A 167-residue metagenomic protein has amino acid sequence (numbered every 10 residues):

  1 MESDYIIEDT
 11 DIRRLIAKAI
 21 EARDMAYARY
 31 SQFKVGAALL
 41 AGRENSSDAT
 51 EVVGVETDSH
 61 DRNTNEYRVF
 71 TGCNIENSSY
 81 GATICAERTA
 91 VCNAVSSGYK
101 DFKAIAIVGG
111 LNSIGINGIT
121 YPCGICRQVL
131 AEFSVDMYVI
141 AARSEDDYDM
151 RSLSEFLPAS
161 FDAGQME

Functional and structural regions predicted by a protein language model:
M1-A17, S144: Short, compositionally biased leader-like segments
Y5-E8, A28, E76-G81: Short, surface-exposed loop/turn motifs that are enriched in glycine and acidic residues and include a nearby proline
I12-A28: Short, basic/aromatic recognition patches
A28-Y30, Y67-R68: Charged, well-structured alpha/beta interaction segments
Y30-Q32, C123: Short solvent-exposed loop/turn micro-motifs enriched in small/polar/acidic residues
Q32-R43, R62, I140: Short beta-strand scaffold segments in enzyme catalytic cores
E44-T50: Internal, charge-rich low-complexity segments
T50-Q165: Zn2+-dependent cytidine deaminase-like catalytic core
